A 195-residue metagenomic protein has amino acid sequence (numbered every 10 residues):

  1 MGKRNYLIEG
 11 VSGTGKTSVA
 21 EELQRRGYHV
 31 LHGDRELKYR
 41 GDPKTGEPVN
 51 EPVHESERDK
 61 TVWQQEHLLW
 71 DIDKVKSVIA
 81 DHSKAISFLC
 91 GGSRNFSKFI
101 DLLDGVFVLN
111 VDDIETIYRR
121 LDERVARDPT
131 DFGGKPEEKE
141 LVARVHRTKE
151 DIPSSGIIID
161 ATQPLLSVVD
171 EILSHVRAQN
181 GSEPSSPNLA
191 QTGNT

Functional and structural regions predicted by a protein language model:
G10: The Walker A (P-loop) glycine that initiates the GxxxxGKT/S ATP-binding motif of P-loop NTPases
G15: Conserved glycine(s) of the Walker
S18: Conserved Walker
E21-D73: Conserved substrate/cofactor phosphate-moiety recognition/catalytic segment in nucleotide-dependent phosphotransferases
D59-L103, N110-V111: Glycine-rich phosphate-binding loop used to anchor ATP phosphates in small-molecule kinases, encompassing both
F96, E123-S174, A178-T195: Small-molecule kinase domains that catalyze NTP-dependent phosphoryl transfer to phosphate-bearing small molecules
L102-R124: Conserved phosphate-donor/acceptor-positioning beta-strand/loop module used by diverse small-molecule
